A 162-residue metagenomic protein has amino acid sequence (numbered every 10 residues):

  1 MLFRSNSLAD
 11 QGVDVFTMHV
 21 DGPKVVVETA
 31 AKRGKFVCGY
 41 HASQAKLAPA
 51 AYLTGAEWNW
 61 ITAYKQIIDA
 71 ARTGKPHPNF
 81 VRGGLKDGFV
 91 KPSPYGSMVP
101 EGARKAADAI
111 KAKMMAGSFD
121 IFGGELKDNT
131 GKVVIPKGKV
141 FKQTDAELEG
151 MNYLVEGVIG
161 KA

Functional and structural regions predicted by a protein language model:
M1-L2: Short, small-residue-biased leader/transition segments that mark boundaries at the very start of proteins
N6-D10, A31, R72, M115: Non-catalytic positions within long, well-ordered alpha-helices that form the structural scaffold/packing of enzyme
Q11-D21, C38-H41: Periplasmic-binding protein-like
V20-A31: Beta-alpha junction/loop-to-helix N-cap segments that form part of ligand/metal-binding clefts
A30-K105: Extracellular/periplasmic periplasmic-binding protein-like sensory domains
T73-A162: Segments of small-molecule ligand-sensing domains
